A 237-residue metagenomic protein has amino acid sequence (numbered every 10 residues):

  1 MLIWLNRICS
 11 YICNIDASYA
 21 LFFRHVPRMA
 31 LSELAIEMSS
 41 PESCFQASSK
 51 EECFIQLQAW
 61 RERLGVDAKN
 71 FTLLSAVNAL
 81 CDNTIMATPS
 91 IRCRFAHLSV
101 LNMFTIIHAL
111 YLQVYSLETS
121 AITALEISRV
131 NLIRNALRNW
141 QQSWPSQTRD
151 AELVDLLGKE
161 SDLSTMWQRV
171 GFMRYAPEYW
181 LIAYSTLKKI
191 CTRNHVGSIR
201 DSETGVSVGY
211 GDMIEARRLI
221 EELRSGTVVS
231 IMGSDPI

Functional and structural regions predicted by a protein language model:
M1-T88, V154-S161: Acidic, Ser/Thr-rich, low-complexity intrinsically disordered regions in fungal proteins
V66-I237: Long, amphipathic alpha-helical regulatory blocks in the mid-to-C-terminal portion of eukaryotic proteins
